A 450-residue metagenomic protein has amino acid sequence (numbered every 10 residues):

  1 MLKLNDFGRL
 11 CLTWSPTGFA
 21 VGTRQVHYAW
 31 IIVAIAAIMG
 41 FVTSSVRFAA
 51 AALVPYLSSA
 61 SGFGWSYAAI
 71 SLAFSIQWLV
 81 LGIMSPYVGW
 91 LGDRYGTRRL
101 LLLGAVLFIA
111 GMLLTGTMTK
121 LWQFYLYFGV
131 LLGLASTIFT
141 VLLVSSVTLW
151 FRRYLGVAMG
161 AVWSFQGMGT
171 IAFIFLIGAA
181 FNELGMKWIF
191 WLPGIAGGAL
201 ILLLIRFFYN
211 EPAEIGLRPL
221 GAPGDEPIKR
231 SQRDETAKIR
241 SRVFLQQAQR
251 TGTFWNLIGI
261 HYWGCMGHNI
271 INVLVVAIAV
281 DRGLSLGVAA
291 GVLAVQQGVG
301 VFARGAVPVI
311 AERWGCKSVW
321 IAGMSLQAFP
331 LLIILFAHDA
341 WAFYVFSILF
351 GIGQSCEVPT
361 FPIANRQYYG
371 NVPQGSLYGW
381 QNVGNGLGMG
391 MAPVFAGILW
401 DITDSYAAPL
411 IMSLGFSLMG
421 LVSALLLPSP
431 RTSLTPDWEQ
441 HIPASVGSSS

Functional and structural regions predicted by a protein language model:
Y28-Y67, S85-V88, I271-V276: Extracytoplasmic
F48, W78-P86, T170-I171, Q297-G305 (+1 more regions): Residue-level signature of mid-helix packing/kink "hotspots" within the transmembrane helices of 12-pass Major
A50-L57, Q246-F302, A392: Extracytoplasmic gate region of multi-pass secondary transporters
L57-S58, L91-G92, L176-L184, A279-V280 (+2 more regions): Interfacial helix-cap and linker-helix signal at transmembrane-aqueous boundaries of multi-pass secondary transporters
I83-L121, A311, K317: Conserved MFS/SLC helix-loop-helix module at the cytosolic interface between two early adjacent transmembrane helices
G111, Q123-I138, A342-C356: Hydrophobic core of transmembrane alpha-helices in multi-pass small-molecule transporters, especially MFS/SLC-type
T137-F151, C356-Y369: Intracellular juxtamembrane helix-capping segments at the cytosolic ends of symmetry-related transmembrane helices
F165-I215: Helix-loop-helix hairpin linking two adjacent transmembrane segments in secondary transporters
